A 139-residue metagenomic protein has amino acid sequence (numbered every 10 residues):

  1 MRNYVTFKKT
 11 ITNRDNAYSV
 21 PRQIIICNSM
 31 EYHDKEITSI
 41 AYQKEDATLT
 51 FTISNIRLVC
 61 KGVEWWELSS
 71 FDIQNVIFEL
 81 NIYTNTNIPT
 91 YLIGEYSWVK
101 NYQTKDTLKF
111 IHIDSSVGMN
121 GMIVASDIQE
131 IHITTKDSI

Functional and structural regions predicted by a protein language model:
R2-I139: Surface-exposed, interaction-prone regions used to assemble/regulate multi-protein complexes
